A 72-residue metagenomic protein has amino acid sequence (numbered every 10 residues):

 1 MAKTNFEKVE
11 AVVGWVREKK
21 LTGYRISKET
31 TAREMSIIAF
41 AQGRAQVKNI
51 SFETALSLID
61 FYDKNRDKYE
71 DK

Functional and structural regions predicted by a protein language model:
M1-K3, S57, K72: N-terminal flexible/basic segments that precede or flank functional cores
M1-L21: A short, Lys/Arg-rich alpha-helix, primarily the initiator
V13-K20, T30, Q42, D63: N-terminal regions of proteins, emphasizing targeting and processing segments when present
V13-R17, I37-I38, I50-T54: Residue-level detection of beta-strand scaffold positions
R25-E29: Short alpha-helical "recognition helix" segments of helix-turn-helix
A32-K48: Recognition helix of helix-turn-helix/homeodomain-like DNA-binding domains that insert into the DNA major groove
I50-K68: DNA major-groove recognition helix of helix-turn-helix/homeodomain DNA-binding modules
